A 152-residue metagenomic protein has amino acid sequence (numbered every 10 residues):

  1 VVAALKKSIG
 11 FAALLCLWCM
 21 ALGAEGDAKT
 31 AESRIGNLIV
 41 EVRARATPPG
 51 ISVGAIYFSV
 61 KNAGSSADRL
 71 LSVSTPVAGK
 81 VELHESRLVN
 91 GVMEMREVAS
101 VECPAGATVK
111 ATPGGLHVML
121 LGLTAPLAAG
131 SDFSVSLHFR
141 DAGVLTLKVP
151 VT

Functional and structural regions predicted by a protein language model:
V1, C19-A21, I35: Generic secretory/membrane-interface signal
V1-A12: Bacterial N-terminal signal peptides that target proteins for export
S8-G10, A24, G130: A generic membrane alpha-helix/interface feature
G10-A21: Bacterial N-terminal signal peptides
G26-T152: Compact, glycine-rich, soluble single-domain proteins
